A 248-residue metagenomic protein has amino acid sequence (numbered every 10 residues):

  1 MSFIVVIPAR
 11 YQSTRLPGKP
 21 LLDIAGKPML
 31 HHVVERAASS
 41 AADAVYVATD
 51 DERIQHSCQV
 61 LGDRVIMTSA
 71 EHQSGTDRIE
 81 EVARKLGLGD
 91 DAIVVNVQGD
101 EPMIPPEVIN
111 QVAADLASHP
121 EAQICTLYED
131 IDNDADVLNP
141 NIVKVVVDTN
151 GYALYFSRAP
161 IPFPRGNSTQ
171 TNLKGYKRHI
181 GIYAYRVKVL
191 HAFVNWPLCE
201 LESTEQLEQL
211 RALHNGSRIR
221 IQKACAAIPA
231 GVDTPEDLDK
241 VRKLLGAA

Functional and structural regions predicted by a protein language model:
S2-T49: N-terminal glycine-rich phosphate-binding loop and ensuing alpha1 helix
V5, V45-V47, V94, I124-C125 (+2 more regions): Hydrophobic/aromatic residues located in beta-strands of well-ordered beta-sheets within soluble catalytic
A42, D90-D91, P120-A122, S217: Short, high-confidence coil segments that cap the C-terminus of an alpha-helix and link into the following beta-strand
Y46, E52-A114: Short phosphate-binding loop-to-helix
T49-D50, I104, Y185, D233: A conserved hydrophobic position in a structured secondary element of the catalytic/binding core that shapes
P105-C199: Conserved core of the sugar-phosphate nucleotidyltransferase
T171-A248: Conserved alpha/beta core of the MobA/IspD/sugar-nucleotide pyrophosphorylase nucleotidyltransferase superfamily
